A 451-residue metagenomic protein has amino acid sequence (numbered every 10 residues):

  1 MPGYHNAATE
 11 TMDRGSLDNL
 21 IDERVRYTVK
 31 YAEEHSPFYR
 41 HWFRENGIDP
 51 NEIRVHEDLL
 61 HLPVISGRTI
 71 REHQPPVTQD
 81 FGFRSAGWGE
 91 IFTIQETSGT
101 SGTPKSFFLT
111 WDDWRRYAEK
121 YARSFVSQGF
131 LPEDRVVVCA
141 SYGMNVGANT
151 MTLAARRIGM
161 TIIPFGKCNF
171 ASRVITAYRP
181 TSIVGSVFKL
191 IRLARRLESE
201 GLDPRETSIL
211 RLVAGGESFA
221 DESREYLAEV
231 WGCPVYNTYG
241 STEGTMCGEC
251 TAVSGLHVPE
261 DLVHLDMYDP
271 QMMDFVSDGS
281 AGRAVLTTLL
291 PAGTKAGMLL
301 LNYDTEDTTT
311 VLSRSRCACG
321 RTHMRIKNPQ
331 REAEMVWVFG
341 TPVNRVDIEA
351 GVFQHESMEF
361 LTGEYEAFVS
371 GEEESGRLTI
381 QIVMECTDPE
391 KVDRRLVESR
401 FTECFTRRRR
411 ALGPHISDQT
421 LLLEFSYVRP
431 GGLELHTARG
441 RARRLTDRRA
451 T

Functional and structural regions predicted by a protein language model:
M1-E96, G102-E119, V126-S127, T379-L422 (+1 more regions): Nucleotide 5′-phosphate-binding alpha/beta core
P2-A7, S66-V230, Y236, C250-G255 (+1 more regions): Active-site phosphate/ATP/adenylate-binding loop shared across adenylate-forming ligases
A32, T97, V136, I183 (+3 more regions): Residue-level signal for inorganic ion chemistry
E133-R135, R283, T379: Residues that mark the start of a beta-strand
V137-V138, R211-G215, G282-V285, L422-Y427: Extended hydrophobic secondary-structure segments that form protein cores and membrane-embedded regions
I183, T294-G297, L301-G413, G440: AMP-binding/adenylate-forming catalytic core of the ANL superfamily
L210, F219-D221, E225-S315: Conserved AMP-binding/adenylate-forming
G216-D221, E243, F425-E434: Short, conserved secondary-structure transition motifs
